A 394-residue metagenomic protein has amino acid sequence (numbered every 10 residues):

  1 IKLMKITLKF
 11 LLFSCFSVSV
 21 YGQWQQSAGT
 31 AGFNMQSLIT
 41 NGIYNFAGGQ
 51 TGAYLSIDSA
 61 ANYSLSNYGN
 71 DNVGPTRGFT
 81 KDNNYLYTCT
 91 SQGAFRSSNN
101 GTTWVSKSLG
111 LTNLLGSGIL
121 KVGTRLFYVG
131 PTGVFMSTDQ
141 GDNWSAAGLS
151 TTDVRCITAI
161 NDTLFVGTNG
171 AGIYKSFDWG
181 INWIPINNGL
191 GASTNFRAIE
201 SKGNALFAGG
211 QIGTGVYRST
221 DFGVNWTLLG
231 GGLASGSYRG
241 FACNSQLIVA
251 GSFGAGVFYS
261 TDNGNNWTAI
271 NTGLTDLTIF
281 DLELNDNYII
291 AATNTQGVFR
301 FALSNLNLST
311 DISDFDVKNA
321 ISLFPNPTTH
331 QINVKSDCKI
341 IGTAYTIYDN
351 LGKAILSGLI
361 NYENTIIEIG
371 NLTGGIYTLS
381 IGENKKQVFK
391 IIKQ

Functional and structural regions predicted by a protein language model:
I1-Q25: Bacterial Sec-dependent N-terminal signal peptides
Y21-A60, N285, G297-A302: An edge-strand/N-cap motif at the start of beta-rich repeat modules
S27-I39, N67-K81, S108-K121, G148-T158 (+3 more regions): Short coil-to-beta transitions that initiate beta-strands within beta-rich domains
Y44-A47, Y85-T88, R125-Y128, T163-V166 (+3 more regions): Entry beta-strands of beta-propeller and related beta-repeat scaffolds
T51-Y54, Q92-A94, T132-F135, G170-I173 (+3 more regions): Loop/turn residues immediately N-terminal
S56-I57, S97-S98, S137-T138, S176-F177 (+3 more regions): Conserved Ser/Thr-centered positions that define the repeating blades of beta-propeller domains
L277-L308: Blade-level signature of beta-propeller repeat domains, shared across WD40, Kelch, NHL, RCC1 and BNR/Asp-box propellers
S313-Q394: C-terminal outer-membrane/trafficking sorting elements
